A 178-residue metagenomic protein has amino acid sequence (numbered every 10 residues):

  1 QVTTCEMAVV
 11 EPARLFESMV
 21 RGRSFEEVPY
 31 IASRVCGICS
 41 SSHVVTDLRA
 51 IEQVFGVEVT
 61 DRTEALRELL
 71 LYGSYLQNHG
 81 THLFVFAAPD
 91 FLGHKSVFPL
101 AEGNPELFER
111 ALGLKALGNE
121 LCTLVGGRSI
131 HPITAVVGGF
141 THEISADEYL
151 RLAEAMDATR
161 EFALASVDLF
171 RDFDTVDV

Functional and structural regions predicted by a protein language model:
Q1-V178: Active-site bordering "gate/hinge" segments that shape substrate access to catalytic or cofactor-binding pockets
